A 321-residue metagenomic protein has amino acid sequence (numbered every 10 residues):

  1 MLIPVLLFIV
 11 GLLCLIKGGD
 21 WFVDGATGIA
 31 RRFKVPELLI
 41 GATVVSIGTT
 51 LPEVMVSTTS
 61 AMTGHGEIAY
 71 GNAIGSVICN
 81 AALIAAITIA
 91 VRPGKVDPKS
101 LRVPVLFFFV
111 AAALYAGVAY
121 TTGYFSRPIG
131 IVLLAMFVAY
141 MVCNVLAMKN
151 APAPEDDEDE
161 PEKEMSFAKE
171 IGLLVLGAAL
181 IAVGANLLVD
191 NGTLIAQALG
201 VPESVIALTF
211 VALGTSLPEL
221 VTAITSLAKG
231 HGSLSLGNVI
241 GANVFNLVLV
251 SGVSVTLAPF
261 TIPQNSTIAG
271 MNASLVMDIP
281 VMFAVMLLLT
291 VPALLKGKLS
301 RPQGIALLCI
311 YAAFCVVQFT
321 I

Functional and structural regions predicted by a protein language model:
M1-I321: Hydrophobic alpha-helical segments, chiefly the membrane-spanning helices and signal/signal-anchor peptides
